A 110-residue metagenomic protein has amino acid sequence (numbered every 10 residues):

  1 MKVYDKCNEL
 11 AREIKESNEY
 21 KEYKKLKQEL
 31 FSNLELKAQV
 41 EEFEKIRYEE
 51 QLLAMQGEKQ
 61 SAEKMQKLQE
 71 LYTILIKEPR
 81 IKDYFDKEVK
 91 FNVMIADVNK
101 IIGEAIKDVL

Functional and structural regions predicted by a protein language model:
M1-L110: Terminal, compositionally biased segments used for targeting/anchoring and flexible tails
